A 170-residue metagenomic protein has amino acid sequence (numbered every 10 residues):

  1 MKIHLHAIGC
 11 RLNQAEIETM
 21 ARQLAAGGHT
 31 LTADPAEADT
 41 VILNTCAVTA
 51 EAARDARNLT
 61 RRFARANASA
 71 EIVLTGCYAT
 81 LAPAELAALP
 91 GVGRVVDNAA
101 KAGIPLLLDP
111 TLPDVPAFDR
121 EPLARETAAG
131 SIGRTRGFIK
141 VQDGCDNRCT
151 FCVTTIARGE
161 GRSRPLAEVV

Functional and structural regions predicted by a protein language model:
M1-V170: Proteins enriched for Cys/Gly/acidic motifs involved in redox and nucleic-acid/cofactor modification
